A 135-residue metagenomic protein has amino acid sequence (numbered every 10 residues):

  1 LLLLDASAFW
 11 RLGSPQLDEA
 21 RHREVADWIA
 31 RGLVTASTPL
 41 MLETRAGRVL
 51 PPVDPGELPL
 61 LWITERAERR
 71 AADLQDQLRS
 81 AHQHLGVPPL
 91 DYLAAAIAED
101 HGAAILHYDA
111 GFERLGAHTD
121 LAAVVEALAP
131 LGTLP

Functional and structural regions predicted by a protein language model:
L1, A95, E99-P135: Acidic, PIN/NYN-like endoribonuclease modules and their adjacent C-terminal/linker elements
L1-A36, E43-G56, P130-L134: Short, well-structured N-terminal submotif of metal-dependent ribonuclease cores
A6, T38, P89-Y92: Conserved glycosyltransferase catalytic-site signature
A8, L40-E43, A67, I97 (+1 more regions): Short, well-ordered alpha-helical scaffold segment located in the soluble/lumenal catalytic or ligand-binding core
A46, R70, R114-L115: Generic structural signal for helix capping and beta-alpha/helix-loop junctions
P51-P55, R79-S80, A122-E126: Short, hinge-like loop/turn segments at secondary-structure boundaries
P59-L106: Active-site neighborhoods of divalent-metal-dependent phosphate/nucleic-acid chemistry enzymes
